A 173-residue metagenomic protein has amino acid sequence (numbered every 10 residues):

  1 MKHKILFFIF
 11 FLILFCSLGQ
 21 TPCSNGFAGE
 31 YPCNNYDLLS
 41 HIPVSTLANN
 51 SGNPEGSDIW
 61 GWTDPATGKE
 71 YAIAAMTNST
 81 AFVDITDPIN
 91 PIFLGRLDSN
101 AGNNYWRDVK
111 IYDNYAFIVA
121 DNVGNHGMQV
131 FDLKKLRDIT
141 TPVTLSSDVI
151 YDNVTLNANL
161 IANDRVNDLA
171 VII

Functional and structural regions predicted by a protein language model:
M1-P22: Bacterial Sec-dependent N-terminal signal peptides
G19-I173: Feature marking well-ordered beta-strand scaffolds used for ligand recognition
